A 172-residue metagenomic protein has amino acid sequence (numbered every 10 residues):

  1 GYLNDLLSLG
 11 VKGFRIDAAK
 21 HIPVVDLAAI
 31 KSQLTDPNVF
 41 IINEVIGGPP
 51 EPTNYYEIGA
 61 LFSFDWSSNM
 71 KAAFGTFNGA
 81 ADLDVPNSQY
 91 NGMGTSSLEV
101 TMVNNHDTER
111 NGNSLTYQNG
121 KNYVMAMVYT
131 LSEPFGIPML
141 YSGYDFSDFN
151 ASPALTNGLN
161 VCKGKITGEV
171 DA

Functional and structural regions predicted by a protein language model:
Y2-A172: Active-site-proximal helices and loops of the catalytic beta/alpha 8
